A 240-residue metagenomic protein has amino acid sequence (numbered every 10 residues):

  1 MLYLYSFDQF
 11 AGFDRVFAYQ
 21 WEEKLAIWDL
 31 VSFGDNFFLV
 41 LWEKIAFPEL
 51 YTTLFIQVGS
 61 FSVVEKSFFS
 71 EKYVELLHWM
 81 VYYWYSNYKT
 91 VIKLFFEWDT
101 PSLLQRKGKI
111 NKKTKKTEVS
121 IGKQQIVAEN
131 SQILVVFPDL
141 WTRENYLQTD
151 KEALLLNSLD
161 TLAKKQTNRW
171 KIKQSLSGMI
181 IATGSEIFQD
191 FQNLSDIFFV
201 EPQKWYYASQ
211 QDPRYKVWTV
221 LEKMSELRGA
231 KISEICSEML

Functional and structural regions predicted by a protein language model:
M1-L240: Accessory, non-ATPase domains that flank or precede helicase/AAA+ motor cores in DNA-metabolism machines
